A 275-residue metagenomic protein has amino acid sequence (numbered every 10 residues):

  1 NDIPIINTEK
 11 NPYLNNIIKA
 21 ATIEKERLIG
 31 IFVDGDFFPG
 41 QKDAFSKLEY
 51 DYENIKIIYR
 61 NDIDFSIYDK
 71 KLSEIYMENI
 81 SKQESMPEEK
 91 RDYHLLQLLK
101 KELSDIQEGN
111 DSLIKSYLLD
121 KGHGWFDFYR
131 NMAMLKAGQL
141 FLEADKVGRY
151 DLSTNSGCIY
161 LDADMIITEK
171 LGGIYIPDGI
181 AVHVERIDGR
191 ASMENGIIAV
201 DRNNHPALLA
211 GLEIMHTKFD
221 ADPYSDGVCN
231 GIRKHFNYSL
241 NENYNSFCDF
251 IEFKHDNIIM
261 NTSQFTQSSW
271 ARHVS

Functional and structural regions predicted by a protein language model:
N1-F128, I159-S275: Glycosyltransferase-associated regions of secretory-pathway enzymes, highlighting luminal stem/catalytic domains
D120, G138, N155-G157: A generic hydrophobic-helix recognition signal that picks specific residues within alpha-helical hydrophobic
W125-L140, V147-S153: Solvent-exposed aromatic/hydrophobic patches embedded in short alpha-helical segments
G138-F141, G173-Y175: Single-residue recognition of alpha-helix boundary sites
L140-G148, G157-D164: Short beta-strand-to-loop acidic/aromatic patch adjacent to the donor-nucleotide binding site
